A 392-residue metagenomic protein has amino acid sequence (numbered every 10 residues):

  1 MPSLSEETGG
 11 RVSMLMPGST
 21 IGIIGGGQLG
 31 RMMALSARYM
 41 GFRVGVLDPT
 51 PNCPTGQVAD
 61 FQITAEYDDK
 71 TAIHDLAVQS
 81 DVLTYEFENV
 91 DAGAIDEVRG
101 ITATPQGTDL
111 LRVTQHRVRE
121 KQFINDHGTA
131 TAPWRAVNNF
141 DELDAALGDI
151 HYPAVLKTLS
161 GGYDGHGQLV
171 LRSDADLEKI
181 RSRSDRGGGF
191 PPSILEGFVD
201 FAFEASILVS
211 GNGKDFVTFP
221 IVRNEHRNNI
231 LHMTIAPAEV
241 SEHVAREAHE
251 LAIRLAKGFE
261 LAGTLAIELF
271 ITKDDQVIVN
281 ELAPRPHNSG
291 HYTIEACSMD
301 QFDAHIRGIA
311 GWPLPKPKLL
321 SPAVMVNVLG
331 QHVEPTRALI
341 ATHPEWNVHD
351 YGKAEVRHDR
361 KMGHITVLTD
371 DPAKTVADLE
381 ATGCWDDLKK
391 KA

Functional and structural regions predicted by a protein language model:
M1-Q115, R119-Q122, D141: ATP-binding N-terminal substructure of ATP-dependent carboxylate-amine bond-forming enzymes
P2, V113-S206, S210-N228, H232-L255: Active-site nucleotide/adenylate-binding loops and adjacent lid/helix of ATP-dependent enzymes
S3-G9, R307-A392: Peripheral (often C-terminal) accessory segments that flank ATP-dependent C-N-forming ligase machineries
T55-G56, L159-S160, V356-R360: Short, flexible turn/loop "capping" segments at secondary-structure junctions
S184-V240, R246-V279, A283-H291, R307-K316 (+2 more regions): Phosphate-binding core of ATP-grasp and ATP-grasp-like enzymes
T293-E295: A conserved FAD-binding loop/helix module that cradles the flavin
